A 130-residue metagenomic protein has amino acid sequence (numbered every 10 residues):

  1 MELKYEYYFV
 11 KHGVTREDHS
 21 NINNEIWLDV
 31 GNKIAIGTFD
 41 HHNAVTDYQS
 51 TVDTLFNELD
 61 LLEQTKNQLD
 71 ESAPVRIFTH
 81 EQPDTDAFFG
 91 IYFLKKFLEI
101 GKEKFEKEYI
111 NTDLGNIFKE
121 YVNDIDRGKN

Functional and structural regions predicted by a protein language model:
M1-N130: Replace "Mg2+/Mn2+-dependent" with "divalent metal-dependent
